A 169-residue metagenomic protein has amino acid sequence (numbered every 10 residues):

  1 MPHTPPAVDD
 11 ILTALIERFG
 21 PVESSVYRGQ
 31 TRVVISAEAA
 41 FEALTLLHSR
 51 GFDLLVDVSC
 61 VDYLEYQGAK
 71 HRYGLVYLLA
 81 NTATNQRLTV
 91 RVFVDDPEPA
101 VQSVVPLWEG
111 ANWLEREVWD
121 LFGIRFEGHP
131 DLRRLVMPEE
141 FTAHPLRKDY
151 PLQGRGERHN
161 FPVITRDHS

Functional and structural regions predicted by a protein language model:
M1-S169: Terminal low-complexity/charged segments
